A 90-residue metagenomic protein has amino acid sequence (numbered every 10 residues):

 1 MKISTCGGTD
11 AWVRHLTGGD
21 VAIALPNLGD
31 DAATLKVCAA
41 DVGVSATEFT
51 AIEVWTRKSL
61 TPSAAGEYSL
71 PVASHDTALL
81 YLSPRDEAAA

Functional and structural regions predicted by a protein language model:
M1-K2: Flexible, surface-exposed loop/gating regions in the mature catalytic domains of secreted/periplasmic hydrolases
T5-V44: Carbohydrate-binding surface patches
T17-G18, L28-D30, T56, T77 (+1 more regions): Short, glycine-/Ser/Thr-/acidic-enriched flexible segments
I23, A51, H75: Hydrophobic, well-ordered secondary-structure elements that form the walls of internal hydrophobic environments
L35-K36, E48, G66-Y68: Extended, solvent-exposed regions of the mature portions of secreted/cell-surface glycoproteins
A40-R57: Solvent-exposed beta-hairpin/edge-strand motifs
P62-A90: C-terminal beta-strand-rich structural cap/linker in extracellular carbohydrate-active enzymes
